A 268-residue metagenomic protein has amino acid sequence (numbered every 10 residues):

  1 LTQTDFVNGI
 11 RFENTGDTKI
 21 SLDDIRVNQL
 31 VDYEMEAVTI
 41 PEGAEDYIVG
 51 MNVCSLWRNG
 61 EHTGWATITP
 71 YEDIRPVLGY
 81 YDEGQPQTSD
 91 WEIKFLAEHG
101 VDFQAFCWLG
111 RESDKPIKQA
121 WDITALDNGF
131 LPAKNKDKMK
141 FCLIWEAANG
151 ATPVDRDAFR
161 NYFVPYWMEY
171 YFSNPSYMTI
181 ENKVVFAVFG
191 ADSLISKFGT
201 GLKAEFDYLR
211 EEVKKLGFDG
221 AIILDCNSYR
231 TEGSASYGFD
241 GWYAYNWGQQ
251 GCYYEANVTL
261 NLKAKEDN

Functional and structural regions predicted by a protein language model:
T2-F12: Noncatalytic modules at the cell exterior or secretory-pathway interfaces, chiefly beta-strand-rich lectin/adhesion
E13-T15, K19-L22, N28-N268: Glycan-processing catalytic domains of CAZymes
